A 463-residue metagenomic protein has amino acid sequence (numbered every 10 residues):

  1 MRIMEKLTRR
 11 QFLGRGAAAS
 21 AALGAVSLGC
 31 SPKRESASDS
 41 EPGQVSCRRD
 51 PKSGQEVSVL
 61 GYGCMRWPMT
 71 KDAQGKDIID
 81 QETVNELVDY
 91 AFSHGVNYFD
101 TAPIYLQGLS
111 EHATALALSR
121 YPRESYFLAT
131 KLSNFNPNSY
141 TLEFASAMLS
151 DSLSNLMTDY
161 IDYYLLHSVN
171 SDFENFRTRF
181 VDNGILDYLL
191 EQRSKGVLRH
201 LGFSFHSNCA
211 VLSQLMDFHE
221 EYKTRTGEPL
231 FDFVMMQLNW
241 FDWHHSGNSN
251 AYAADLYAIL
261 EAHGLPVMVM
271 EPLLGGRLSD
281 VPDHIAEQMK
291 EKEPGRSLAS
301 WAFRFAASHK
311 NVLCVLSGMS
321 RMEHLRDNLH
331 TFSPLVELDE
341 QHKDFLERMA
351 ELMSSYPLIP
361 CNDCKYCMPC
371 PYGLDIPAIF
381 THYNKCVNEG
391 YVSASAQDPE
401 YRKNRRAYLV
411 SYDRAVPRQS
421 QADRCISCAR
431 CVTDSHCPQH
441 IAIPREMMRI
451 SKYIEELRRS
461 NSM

Functional and structural regions predicted by a protein language model:
R2-Y126, D187-Y188, S194: N-terminal binding-site loop/beta-alpha segment at the start of enzyme catalytic domains that lines or forms
K6-L13, C367, C425-C431: Twin-arginine (Tat) signal peptide motif
D50, Y62, F99, T114 (+8 more regions): Conserved, mostly hydrophobic/aromatic
V57-G61, Y98, S125-A129, Y160-Y163 (+4 more regions): Structural preference for beta-strand elements that scaffold enzyme active sites
D77-A91, T141-N155, C209-L215, A299-F303: Short, acidic/polar
L156-N175: Active-site groove signature of glycoside hydrolases
V169-T381, N388-Y408, Q439-R445: Beta/alpha (TIM)-barrel catalytic core signal, keyed to glycine-rich beta->alpha loops juxtaposed to Asp/Glu that bind
Y391-R430, R459-M463: Short Fe-S-cluster ligation motifs
